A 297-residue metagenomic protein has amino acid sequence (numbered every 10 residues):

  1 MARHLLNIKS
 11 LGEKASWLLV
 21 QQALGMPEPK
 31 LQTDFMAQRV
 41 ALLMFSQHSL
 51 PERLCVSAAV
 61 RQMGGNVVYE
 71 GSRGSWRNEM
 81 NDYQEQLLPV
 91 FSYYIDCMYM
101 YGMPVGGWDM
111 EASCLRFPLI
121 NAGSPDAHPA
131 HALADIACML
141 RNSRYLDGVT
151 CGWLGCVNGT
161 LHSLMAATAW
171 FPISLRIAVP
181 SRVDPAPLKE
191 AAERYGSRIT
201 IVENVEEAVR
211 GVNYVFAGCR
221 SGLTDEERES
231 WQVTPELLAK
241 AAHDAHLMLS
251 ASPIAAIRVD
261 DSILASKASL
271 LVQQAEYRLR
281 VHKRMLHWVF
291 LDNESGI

Functional and structural regions predicted by a protein language model:
M1-L54: Positively charged, low-complexity intrinsically disordered leader regions
V40-Y94: Active-site cofactor/substrate anionic-group-binding motifs, chiefly glycine- and Lys/Arg-rich phosphate-binding loops
F45-A59, N142-A217: Glycine-rich phosphate/diphosphate-binding loop of Rossmann-like nucleotide-binding domains
S72-S75, G123-H128, P180-V183, Q274-R278: Short, acidic/turn-prone active-site loops that include or flank metal/cofactor- and phosphate-binding residues
D96-A167: Anion-binding alpha/beta catalytic cores of soluble intermediary-metabolism enzymes, centered on
R194-S269: Rossmann-like adenosine-cofactor binding region
A251-I297: Adenosine-phosphate binding glycine-rich loop
